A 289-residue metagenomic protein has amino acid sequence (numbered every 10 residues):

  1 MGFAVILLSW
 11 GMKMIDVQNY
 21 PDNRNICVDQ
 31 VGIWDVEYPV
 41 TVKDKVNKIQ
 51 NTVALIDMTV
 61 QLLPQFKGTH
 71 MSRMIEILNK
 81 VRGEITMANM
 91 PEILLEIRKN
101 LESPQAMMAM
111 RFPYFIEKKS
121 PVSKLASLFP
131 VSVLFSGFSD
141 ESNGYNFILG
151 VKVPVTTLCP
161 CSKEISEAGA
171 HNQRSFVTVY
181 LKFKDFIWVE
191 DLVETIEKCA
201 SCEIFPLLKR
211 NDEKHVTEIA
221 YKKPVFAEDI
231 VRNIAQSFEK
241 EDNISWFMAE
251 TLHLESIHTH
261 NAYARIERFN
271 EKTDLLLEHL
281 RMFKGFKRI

Functional and structural regions predicted by a protein language model:
G2-K13: Short, Lys/Arg-enriched N-terminal segments with co-localized hydrophobic residues within the first ~10-30 amino acids
M12-I289: N-terminal intrinsically disordered, cationic/polar leader segments that include organellar targeting peptides
